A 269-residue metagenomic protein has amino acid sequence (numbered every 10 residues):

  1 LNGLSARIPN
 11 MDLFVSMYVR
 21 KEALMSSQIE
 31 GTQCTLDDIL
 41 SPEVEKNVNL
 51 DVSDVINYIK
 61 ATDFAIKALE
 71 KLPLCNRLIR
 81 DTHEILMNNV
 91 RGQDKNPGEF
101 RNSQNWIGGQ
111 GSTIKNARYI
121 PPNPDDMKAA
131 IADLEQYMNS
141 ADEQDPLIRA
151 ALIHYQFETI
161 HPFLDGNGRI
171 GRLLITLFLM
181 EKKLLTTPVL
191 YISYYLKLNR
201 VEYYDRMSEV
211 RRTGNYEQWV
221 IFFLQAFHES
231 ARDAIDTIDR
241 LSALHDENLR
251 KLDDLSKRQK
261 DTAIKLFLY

Functional and structural regions predicted by a protein language model:
L1-Y269: FIC/Doc superfamily catalytic core
